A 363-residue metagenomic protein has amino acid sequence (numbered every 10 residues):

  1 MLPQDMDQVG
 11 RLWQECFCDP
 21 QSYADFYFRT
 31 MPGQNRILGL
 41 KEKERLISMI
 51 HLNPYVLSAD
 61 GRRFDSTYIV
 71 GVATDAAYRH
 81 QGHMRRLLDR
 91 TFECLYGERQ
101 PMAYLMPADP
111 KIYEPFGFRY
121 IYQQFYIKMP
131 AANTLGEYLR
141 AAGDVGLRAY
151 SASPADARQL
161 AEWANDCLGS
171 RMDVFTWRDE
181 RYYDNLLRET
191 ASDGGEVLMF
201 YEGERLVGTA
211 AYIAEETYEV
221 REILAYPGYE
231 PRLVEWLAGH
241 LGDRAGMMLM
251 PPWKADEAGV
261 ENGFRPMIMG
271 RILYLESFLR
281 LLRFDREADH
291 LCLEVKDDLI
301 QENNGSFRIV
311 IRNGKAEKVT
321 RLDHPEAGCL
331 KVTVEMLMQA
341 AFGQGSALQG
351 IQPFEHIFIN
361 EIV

Functional and structural regions predicted by a protein language model:
M1-P54, G61-Y68, L135-E180, E215-Y218: Short amphipathic alpha-helix that is part of the acyltransferase structural core
R36-I50, G194-I213, P353-F354: Conserved beta-hairpin
F64-A76, E216-P227: Conserved acetyl-CoA binding element of GNAT-fold acetyltransferases
Y78-R90, G228-L237: Conserved acetyl-CoA pyrophosphate-binding loop and the N-cap/start of the following alpha-helix in GNAT-like
L88, E93-P107, G242-W253: Conserved GNAT acetyl-CoA-binding A-motif
Y113-F118: Conserved active-site tyrosine of GNAT-family acetyltransferases
R119-Y138, L224-P231, E235-V363: Active-site/acyl-donor-binding loops of N-acyltransferases
Q124-G239, P251-A255, I272-E287, L291: Amide-forming acyltransferase catalytic core, primarily the GNAT-like/NAT-type and related acyltransferase folds
